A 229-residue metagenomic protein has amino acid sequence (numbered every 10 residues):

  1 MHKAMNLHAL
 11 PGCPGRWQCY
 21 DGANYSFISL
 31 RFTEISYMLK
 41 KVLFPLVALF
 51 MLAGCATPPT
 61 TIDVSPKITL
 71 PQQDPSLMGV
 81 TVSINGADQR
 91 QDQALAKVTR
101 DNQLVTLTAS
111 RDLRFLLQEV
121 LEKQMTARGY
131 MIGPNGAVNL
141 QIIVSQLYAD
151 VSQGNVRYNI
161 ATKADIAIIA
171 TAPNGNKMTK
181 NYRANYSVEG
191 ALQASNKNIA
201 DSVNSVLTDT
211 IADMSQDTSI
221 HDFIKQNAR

Functional and structural regions predicted by a protein language model:
M1-C13, Q18-C55: Sec-dependent bacterial lipoprotein signal peptides
C55-F115, I220-R229: A structural "domain/chain start" motif
A56-V64, R128-T179, S187-Q193: Surface-exposed short loop/turn segments
K97-S110, G175-Q216: Short secondary-structure boundary motifs at beta->alpha junctions and helix caps
L107-A137, I142: Mid-chain, structured segments of secreted extracytoplasmic proteins
V120-M131, D209, D213-D217, H221: Structured segments of extracytoplasmic/periplasmic soluble domains in secreted or envelope-associated proteins
